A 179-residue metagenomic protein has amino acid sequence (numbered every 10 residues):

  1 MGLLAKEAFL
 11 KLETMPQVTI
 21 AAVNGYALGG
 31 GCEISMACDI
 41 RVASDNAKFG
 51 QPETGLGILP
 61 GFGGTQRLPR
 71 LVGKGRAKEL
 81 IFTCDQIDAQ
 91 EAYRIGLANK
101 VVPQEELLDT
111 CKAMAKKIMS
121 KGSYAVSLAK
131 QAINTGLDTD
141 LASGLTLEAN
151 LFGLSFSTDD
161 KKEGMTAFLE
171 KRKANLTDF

Functional and structural regions predicted by a protein language model:
M1-N24, L56, L71: An acidic, glycine-rich surface segment that forms the CoA-thioester-binding/catalytic face of crotonase-fold enzymes
V18, L68, A92, A129 (+1 more regions): Terminal peptide-recognition signature
T19, A27, R41-V42, V101: Short, well-ordered beta-strand core segments
G25-A27, A47: Small-residue (G/S/T/A) turn/hinge positions that recur once per unit in extracellular repeat modules
G31-R41, D45-N46, G64, A89-E91 (+2 more regions): Active-site-proximal glycine-rich helix-loop-beta segment
V42-A47, A89, A98-T146, N150-L154 (+2 more regions): C-terminal long alpha-helix characteristic of the crotonase
Q66-G75: Hydrophobic, secondary-structure "cap" segments at the distal end of domains
T166-F179: Terminal low-complexity tails and localization/encapsulation signals of metabolic enzymes
